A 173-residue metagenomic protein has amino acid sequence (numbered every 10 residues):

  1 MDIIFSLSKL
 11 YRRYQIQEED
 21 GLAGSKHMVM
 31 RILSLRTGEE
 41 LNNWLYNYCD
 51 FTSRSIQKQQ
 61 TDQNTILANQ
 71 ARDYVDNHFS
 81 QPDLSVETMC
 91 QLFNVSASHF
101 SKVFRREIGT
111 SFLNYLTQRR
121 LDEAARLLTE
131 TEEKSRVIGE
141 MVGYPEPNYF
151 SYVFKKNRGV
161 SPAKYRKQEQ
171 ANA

Functional and structural regions predicted by a protein language model:
M1-H99, T110, K167-A173: Inter-domain helical "communication" segments and dimerization helices that couple sensory or membrane-embedded modules
N42-Y46, L121, S151: Short, amphipathic alpha-helical "lid/cap" segments that border enzyme active or binding sites
R54, N77, K102, A124-R126 (+1 more regions): Regular, well-ordered alpha-helical segments
E87-L116, M141-S161: Basic/polar phosphate-binding segments, predominantly the helix-turn-helix DNA-binding elements of transcriptional
R106-P145, K167-A173: Terminal helix-turn-helix DNA-binding modules in bacterial transcription factors
